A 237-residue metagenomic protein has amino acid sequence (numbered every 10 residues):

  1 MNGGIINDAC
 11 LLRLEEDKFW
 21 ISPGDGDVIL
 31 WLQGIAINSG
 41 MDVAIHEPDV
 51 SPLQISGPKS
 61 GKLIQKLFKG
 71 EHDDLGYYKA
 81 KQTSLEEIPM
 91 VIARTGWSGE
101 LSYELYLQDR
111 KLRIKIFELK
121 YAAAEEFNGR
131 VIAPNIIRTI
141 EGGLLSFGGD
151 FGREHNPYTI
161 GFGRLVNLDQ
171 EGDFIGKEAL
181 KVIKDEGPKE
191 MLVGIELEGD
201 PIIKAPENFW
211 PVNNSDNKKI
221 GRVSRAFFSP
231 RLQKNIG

Functional and structural regions predicted by a protein language model:
M1-G4: Acidic, proline/glycine-enriched N-terminal capping motif
C10: Short, surface-exposed charged micro-motifs
R13-G237: Conserved, structured C-terminal
